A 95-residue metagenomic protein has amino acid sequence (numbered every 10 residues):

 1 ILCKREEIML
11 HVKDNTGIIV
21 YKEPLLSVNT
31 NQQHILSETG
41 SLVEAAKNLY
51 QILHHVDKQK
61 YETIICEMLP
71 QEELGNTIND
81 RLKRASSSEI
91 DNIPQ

Functional and structural regions predicted by a protein language model:
I1-S87, D91: A C-terminal functional module that forms or caps the active site or interfaces directly with catalytic machinery
